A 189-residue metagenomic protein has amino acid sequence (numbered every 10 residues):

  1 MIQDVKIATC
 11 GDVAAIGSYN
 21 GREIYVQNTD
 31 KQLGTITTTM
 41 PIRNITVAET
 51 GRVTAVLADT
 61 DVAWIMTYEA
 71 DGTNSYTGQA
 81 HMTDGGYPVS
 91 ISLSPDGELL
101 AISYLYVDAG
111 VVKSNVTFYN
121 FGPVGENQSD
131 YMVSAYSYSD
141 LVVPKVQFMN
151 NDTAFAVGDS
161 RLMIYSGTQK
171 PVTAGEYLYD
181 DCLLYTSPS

Functional and structural regions predicted by a protein language model:
M1, K31-T37, S75-H81, S129-Y136 (+1 more regions): A short beta-strand motif characteristic of beta-propeller blades
M1-D12, I16-N20: N-terminal "mature head" segments of proteins
Q3-A8, M40-A48, G85-S92, S139-Q147 (+1 more regions): Repeated scaffold domains used in trafficking and secretory/extracellular systems, primarily beta-propellers
G11, T50-G51, G97, N151-D152: Conserved loop/turn motif of beta-propeller repeat scaffolds
A14, V53-T54, L100, A154: Hydrophobic beta-strand positions that form the internal "hydrophobic ladder" of WD40/Gbeta-like beta-propeller blades
E23-Y25, V62-M66, A109-Y119, R161-Y165: Structural motif
N28-D30, E69-D71, G122, G167-Q169: Short loop/turn segments that connect beta-strands within beta-propeller blades
Y185-S189: Conserved small/polar residues in nucleotide/adenosyl-binding loops
